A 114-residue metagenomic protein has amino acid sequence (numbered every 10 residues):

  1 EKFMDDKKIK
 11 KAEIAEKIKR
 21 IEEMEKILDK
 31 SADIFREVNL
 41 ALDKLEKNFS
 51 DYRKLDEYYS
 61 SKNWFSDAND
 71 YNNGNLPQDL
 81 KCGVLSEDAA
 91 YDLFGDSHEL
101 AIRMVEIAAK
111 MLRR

Functional and structural regions predicted by a protein language model:
E1-F3: Short, Lys/Arg-enriched N-terminal segments with co-localized hydrophobic residues within the first ~10-30 amino acids
D5-K8: Short, intrinsically disordered, charge-rich cytosolic tails of integral membrane proteins
K10, E16-K19, E23-R114: Long, low-complexity or tandemly repetitive, helically biased scaffold regions used for multimeric assembly/adhesion
